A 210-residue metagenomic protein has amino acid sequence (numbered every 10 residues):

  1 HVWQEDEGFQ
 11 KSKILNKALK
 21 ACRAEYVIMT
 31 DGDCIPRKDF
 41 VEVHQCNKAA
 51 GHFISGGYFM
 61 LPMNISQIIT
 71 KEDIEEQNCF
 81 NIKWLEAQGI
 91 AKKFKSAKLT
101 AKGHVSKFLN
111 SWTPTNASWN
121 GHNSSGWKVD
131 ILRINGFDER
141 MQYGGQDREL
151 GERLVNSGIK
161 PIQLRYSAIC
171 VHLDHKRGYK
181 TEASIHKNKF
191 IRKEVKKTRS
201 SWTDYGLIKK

Functional and structural regions predicted by a protein language model:
E5-C22, D39: Glycine-rich, basic loop-to-helix element that forms the pyrophosphate-binding segment of sugar-nucleotide handling
V27: Short aromatic/hydrophobic "clamp" motif used to bind/position activated sugar donors
D31-I35: The conserved acidic donor/metal-binding loop of glycosyltransferases
D39-A87: Conserved donor NDP-sugar-binding/catalytic core segment of glycosyltransferases
L61, S157, L164-T181: Active-site donor/metal-binding and catalytic loop motifs of nucleotide-sugar-dependent glycosylation enzymes
E75-N116: Short, flexible, basic/aromatic active-site loop/helix in glycosyltransferases
S118-N135, M141-I159, R165: A short, conserved alpha-helix in the catalytic core of glycosyltransferases
S167-A168, T181-K209: Catalytic core of nucleotide-sugar-dependent glycosyltransferases
